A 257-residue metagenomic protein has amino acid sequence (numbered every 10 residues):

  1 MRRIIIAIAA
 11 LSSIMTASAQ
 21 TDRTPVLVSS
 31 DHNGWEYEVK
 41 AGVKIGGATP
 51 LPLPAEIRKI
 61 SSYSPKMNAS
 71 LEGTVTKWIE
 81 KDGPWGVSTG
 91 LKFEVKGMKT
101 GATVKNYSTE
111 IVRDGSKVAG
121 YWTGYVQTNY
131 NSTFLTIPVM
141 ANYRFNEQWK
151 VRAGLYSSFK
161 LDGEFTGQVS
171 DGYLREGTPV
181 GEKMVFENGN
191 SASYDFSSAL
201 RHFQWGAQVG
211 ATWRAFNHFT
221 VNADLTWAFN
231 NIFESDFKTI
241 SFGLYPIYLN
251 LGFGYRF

Functional and structural regions predicted by a protein language model:
M1-N33: Cleavable N-terminal export/targeting peptides
Q20-E80, S158, L200, A228 (+1 more regions): Short glycine/proline- and aromatic-enriched beta-strand/turn motifs that initiate or cap beta-hairpins
V39-V43, A69-K77, L91-F93, L135-Y143 (+4 more regions): Residues on the lipid-exposed face of transmembrane beta-strands in outer-membrane beta-barrel proteins
G47-K66, K96-T133, K160-Q204, Q208 (+1 more regions): Extracellular/periplasm-exposed beta-strand and loop segments of Gram-negative cell-envelope proteins, dominated by
K66-S70, P84-G86, S132-T136, N146: Short connector loops at helix/strand junctions that flank enzyme active sites, especially segments positioning acidic
G73-I111: Mid-chain, structured segments of secreted extracytoplasmic proteins
W78-D82, Y143-Q148: Secondary-structure boundary elements
G83-V87, Q148-V151, N217-A223: Repeated loop/turn-to-beta-strand initiation elements of outer-membrane beta-barrel proteins
